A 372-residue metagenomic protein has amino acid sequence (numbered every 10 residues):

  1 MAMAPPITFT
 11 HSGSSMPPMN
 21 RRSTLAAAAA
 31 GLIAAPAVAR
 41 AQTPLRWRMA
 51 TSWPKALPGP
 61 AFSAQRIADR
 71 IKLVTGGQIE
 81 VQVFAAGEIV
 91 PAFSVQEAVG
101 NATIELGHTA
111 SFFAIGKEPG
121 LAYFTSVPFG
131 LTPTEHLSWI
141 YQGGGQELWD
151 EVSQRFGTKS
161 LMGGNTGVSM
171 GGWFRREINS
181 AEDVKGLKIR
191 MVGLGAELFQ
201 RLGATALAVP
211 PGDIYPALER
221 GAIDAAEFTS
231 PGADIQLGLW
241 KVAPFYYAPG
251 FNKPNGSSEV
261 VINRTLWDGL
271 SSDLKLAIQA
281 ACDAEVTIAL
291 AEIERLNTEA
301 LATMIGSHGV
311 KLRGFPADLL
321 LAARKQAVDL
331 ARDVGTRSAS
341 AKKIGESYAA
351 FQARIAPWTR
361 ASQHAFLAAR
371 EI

Functional and structural regions predicted by a protein language model:
M1-M19: Secretory targeting signals
T10-S12, P36, V74: Compositionally biased, intrinsically disordered low-complexity segments
P17-M19, S23-I33, R40-H136, Q146-I372: N-terminal secretory/targeting leader peptides
